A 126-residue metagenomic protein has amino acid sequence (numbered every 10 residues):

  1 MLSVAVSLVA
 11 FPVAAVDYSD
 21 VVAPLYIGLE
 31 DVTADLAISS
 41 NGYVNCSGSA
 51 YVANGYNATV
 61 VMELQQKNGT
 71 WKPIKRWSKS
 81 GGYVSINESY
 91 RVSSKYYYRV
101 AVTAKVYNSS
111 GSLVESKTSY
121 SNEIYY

Functional and structural regions predicted by a protein language model:
M1-A15: Sec-dependent N-terminal signal peptides of Gram-positive bacterial secreted proteins and lipoproteins
F11-Y126: Low-complexity, Ser/Thr/Pro-rich intrinsically disordered linker/stalk segments at domain junctions
